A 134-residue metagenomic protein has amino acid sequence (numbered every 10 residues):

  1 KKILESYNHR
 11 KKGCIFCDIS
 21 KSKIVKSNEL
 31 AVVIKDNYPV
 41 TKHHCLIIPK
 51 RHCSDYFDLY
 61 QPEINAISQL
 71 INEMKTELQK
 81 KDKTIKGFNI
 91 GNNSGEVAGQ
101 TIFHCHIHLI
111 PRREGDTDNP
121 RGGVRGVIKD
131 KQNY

Functional and structural regions predicted by a protein language model:
K1-Y134: HIT superfamily nucleotide-processing domains
